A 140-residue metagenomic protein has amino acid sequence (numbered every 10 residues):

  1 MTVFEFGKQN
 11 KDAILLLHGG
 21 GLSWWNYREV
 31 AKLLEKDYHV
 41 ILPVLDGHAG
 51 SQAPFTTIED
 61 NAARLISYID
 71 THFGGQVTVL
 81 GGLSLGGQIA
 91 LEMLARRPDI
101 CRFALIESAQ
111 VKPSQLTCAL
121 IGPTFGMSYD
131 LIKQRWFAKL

Functional and structural regions predicted by a protein language model:
F4-Q52: Conserved HGGG/HGGXW glycine-rich cap/lid loop of the alpha/beta-hydrolase fold
A13, H39, V77-V79, R102-F103: Structural signature of beta-strand start/N-cap positions in the alpha/beta core of ABC transporter nucleotide-binding
L22, G47, G87, V111-K112: Active-site micro-motifs of SAM-dependent methyltransferase domains
E29, E92-R96: Active-site signature of alpha/beta-hydrolase-fold catalytic machinery across serine- and Asp/Cys-nucleophile hydrolases
I41-G81: Active-site loop/oxyanion-hole signature of alpha/beta-hydrolase fold enzymes
G82-G86, A90: Gly/Ala-rich beta-loop-alpha elbow adjacent to hydrolase catalytic centers
A95, C101-L131: Flexible "cap/lid" loop of the alpha/beta hydrolase fold
R135-L140: Helix-loop "lid/cap" segments that line or gate small-molecule binding pockets
